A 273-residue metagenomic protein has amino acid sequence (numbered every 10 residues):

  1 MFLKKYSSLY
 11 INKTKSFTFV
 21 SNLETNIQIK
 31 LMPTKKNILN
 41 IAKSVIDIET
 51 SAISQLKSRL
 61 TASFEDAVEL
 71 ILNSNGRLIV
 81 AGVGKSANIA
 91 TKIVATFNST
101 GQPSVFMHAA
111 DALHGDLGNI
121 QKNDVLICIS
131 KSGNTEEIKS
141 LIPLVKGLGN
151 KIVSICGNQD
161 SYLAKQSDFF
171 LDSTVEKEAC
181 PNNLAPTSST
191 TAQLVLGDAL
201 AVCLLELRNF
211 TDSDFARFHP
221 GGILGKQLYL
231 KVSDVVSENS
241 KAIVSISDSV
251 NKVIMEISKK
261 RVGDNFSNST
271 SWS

Functional and structural regions predicted by a protein language model:
S8-I11, T18-Q28: Short, positively charged and aromatic/hydrophobic N-terminal segments
T34-N73: An N-terminal, well-structured beta->alpha segment
I48-A52, L56-R59, S74, T100 (+7 more regions): Change "in soluble alpha/beta enzymes" to "in soluble alpha/beta proteins
G76-V195, A199-L205: Glycine-rich phosphate-binding loops that contact phosphosugars or nucleotide phosphates
K165, A179, E206-S237: Internal, active-site/partner-interface "lid" segment
K226-K260, N268-S269: Bateman/CBS regulatory modules and CBS-like beta-alpha motifs in cytosolic regions of diverse proteins
S271-S273: Helical hairpin unit composed of two closely spaced alpha helices linked by a short loop
